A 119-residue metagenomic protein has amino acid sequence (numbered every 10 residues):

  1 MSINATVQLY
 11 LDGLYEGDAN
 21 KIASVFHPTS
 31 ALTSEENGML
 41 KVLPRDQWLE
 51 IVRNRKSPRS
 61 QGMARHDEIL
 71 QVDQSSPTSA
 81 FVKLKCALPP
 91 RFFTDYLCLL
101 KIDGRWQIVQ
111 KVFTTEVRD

Functional and structural regions predicted by a protein language model:
M1-S24, P28, L43: Short, low-complexity N-terminal intrinsically disordered segments enriched in polar/charged residues
A19, R59-G62, H66-L70, Q107-I108 (+1 more regions): Low-complexity, flexible helical/coil segments
P28, P77-T78, G104-R105: Beta-strand-connecting loop/turn residues
A31, E35-N37, K41-R91: Surface-exposed, charged secondary-structure patches
F92-D119: Short beta-strand edge/turn micro-motifs at domain boundaries
